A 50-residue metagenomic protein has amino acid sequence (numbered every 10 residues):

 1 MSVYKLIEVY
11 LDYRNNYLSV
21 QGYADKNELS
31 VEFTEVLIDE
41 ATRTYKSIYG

Functional and structural regions predicted by a protein language model:
M1-L18: Short, amphipathic alpha-helical "recognition" segments used to contact nucleic acids or chromatin
Y23-A24: Short alpha-helical "recognition helix" segments of helix-turn-helix
L37: Residues in the recognition helix of alpha-helical DNA-binding motifs
E40-A41: DNA major-groove recognition helices of helix-turn-helix
T44-G50: Short Lys/Arg-enriched helix C-cap and helix-to-coil transition segments that create basic nucleic-acid-contact patches
